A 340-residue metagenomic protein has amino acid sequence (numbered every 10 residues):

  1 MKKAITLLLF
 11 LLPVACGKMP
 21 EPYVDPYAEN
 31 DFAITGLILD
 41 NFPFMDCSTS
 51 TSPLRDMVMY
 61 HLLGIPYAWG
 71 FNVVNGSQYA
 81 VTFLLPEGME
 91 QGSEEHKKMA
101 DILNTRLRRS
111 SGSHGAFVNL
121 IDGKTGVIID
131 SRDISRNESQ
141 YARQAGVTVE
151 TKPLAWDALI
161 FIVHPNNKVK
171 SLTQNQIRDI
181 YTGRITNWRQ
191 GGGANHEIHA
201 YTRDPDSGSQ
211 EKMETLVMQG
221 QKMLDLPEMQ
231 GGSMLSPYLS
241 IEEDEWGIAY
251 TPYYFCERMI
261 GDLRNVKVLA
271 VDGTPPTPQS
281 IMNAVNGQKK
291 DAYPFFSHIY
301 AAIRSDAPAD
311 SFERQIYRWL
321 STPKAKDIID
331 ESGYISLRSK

Functional and structural regions predicted by a protein language model:
M1-A4: Positively charged n-region of N-terminal signal peptides that target proteins for export
T6-F10: Hydrophobic helical h-region of N-terminal Sec-dependent signal peptides in bacterial secretory/periplasmic proteins
L12-A15: C-terminal motif of bacterial Sec signal peptides marking the signal peptidase cleavage site
M19-K340: Exported/periplasmic ABC-transporter solute-binding proteins
